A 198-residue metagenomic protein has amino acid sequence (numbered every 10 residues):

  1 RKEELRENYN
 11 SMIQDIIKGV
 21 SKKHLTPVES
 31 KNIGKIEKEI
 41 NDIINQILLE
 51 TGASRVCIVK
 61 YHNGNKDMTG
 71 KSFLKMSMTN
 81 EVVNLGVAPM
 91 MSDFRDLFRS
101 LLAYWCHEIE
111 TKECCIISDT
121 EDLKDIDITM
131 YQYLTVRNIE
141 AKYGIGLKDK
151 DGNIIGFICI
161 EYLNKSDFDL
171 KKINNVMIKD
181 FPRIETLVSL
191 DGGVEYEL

Functional and structural regions predicted by a protein language model:
R1-L85, L190-E197: Intrinsically disordered, low-complexity terminal regulatory regions
I36-I43, R99-A103, N174-D180: Well-ordered, non-membrane alpha-helical segments in soluble/globular domains
T51, R137-N138: A structural signal for short coil/turn segments at secondary-structure junctions
R55, Y131, G144, F157: Short hydrophobic/aromatic beta-strand element in the GNAT-like acyltransferase core that lines or flanks the acyl-donor
M76-R137: Regulatory sensory and allosteric helical modules in signal-transduction proteins and certain transcription factors
A141-D149: A short, aliphatic-rich beta-strand micro-motif
G152: Helix-turn-helix DNA-binding module
G156-L198: Juxtadomain coupling helices with adjacent low-complexity linkers
